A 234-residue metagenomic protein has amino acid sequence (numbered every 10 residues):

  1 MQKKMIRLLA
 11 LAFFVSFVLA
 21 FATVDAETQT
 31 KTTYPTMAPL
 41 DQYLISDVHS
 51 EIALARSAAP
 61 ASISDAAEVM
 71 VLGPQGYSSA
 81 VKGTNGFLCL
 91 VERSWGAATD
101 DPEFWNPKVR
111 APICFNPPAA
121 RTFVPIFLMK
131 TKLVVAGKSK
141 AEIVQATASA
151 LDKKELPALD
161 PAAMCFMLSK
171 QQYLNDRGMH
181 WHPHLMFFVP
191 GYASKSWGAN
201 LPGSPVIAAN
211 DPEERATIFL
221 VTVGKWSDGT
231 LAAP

Functional and structural regions predicted by a protein language model:
M1-R7: N-terminal secretory signal peptides that target proteins for export/translocation
A10-A20: Bacterial N-terminal signal peptides
F21-T28: Sec/Tat signal peptide C-region and signal peptidase I cleavage site
Q29-P234: Primary mode marks residue(s) on the alpha4-beta5-alpha5 output face of response regulator receiver
